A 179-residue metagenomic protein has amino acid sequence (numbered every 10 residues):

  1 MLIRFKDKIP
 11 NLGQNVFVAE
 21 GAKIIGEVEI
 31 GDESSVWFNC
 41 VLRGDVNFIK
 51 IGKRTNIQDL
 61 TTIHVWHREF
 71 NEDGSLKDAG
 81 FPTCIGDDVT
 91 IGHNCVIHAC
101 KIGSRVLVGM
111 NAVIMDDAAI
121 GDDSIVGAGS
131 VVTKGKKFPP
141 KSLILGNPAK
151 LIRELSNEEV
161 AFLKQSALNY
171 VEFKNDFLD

Functional and structural regions predicted by a protein language model:
L2-N11, N15, A19, F70-V96 (+1 more regions): C-terminal segments of enzyme domains that contribute to small-molecule binding surfaces
Q14, A19-E20, I25-G26, G31-D32 (+17 more regions): Left-handed beta-helix
